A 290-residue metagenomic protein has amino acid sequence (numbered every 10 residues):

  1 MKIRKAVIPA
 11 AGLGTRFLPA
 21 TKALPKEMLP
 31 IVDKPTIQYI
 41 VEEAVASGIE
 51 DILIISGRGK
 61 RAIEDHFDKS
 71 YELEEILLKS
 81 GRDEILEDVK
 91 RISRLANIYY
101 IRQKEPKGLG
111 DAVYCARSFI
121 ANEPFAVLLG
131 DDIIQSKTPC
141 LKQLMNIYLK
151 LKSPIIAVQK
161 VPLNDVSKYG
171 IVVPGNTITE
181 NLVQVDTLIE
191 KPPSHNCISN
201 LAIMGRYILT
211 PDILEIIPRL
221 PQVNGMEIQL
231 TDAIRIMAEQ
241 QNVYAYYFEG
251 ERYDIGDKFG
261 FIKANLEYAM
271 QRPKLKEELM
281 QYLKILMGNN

Functional and structural regions predicted by a protein language model:
M1-A6, M280-K284: Positively charged, low-complexity intrinsically disordered leader regions
K2-L78, P139-Q143: N-terminal glycine-rich phosphate-binding loop and ensuing alpha1 helix
K5, E50-I52, N97, P124 (+3 more regions): Residues at the starts of beta-strands that form the adenosine-phosphate
G12, R58, D132, P139 (+2 more regions): Alpha-helix/helix-capping structural signal
M28, I98-Y100, P154-I156, V243-A245 (+1 more regions): Conserved beta-strand scaffold positions in the cores of enzyme catalytic domains, especially in NTP/NDP-utilizing
L73-E75, D83-P174, P211, P218: Conserved beta-loop-beta/alpha segment of the NTase-like Rossmann-fold superfamily that binds/positions NTPs
A126, M145-L149, T177-Q281: Catalytic-core segments of class I nucleotidyltransferases/pyrophosphorylases that form NMP-activated intermediates
